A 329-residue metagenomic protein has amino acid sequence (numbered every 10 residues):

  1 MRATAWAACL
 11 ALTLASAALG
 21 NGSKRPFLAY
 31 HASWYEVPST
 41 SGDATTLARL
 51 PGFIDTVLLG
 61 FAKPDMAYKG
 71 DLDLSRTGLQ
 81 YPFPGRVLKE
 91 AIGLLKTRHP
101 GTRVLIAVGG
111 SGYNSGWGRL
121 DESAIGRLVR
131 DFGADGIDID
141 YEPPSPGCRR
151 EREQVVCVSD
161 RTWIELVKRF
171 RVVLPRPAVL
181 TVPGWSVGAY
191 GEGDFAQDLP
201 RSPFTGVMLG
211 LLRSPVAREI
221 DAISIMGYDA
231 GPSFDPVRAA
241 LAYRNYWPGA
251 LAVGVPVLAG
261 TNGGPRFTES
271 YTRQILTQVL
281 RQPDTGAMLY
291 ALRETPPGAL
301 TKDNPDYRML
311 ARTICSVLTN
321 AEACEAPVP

Functional and structural regions predicted by a protein language model:
M1-A5: Positively charged n-region of N-terminal signal peptides that target proteins for export
W6-L14: Bacterial N-terminal signal peptides
A17-L19: N-terminal Sec signal peptide cleavage junction
N21-R273, R281-D284, R293-V328: Chitinase-like catalytic core of GlcNAc-active glycosidases
L289-Y290: Long amphipathic alpha-helical assembly cores
